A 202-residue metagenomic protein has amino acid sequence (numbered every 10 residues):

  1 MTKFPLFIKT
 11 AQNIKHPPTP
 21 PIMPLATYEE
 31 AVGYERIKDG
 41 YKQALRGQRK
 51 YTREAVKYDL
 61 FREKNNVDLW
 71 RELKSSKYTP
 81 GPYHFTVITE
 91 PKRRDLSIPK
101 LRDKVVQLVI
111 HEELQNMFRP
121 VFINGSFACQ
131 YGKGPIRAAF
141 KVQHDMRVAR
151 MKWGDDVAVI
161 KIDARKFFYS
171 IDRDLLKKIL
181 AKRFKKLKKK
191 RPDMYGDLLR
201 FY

Functional and structural regions predicted by a protein language model:
M1-V67: Non-catalytic, polymerase-adjacent accessory regions of viral genome-replication enzymes
P21-Y28, H111-R173: Active-site-proximal segment of RNA-dependent polymerases
L25, Y34-K38, R62-V67, D103 (+6 more regions): Alpha-helix initiation and N-capping motif
D39-R46, L108-E112, R200: Short, hydrophobic/amphipathic alpha-helical patches that form generic packing surfaces within helical domains
Q48-V56, G81-V105, V121-G134: Short, conserved non-catalytic motifs in the polymerase core
W70-K92, V105, E112, G196-Y202: Reverse-transcriptase-like RNA-dependent polymerase core
E72, D145, M151-Y202: Conserved polymerase palm-domain catalytic core
V105, V109-E113, M117, L175 (+2 more regions): Amphipathic alpha-helical segments in well-ordered regions
